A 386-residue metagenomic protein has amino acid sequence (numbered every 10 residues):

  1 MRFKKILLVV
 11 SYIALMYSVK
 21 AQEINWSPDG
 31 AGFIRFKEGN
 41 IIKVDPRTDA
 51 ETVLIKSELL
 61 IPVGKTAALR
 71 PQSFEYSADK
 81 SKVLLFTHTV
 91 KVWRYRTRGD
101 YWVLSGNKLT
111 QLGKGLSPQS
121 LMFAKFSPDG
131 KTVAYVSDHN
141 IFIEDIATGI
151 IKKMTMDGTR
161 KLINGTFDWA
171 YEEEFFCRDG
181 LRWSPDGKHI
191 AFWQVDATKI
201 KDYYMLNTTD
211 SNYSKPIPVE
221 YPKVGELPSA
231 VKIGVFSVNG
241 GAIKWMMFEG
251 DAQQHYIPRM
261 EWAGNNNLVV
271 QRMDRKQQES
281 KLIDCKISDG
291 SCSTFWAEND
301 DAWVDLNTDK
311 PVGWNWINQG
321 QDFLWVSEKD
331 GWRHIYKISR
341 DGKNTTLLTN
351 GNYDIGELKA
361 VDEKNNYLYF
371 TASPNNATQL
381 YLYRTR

Functional and structural regions predicted by a protein language model:
M1-I24: Bacterial Sec-dependent N-terminal signal peptides
K20-T385: Beta-propeller folds
